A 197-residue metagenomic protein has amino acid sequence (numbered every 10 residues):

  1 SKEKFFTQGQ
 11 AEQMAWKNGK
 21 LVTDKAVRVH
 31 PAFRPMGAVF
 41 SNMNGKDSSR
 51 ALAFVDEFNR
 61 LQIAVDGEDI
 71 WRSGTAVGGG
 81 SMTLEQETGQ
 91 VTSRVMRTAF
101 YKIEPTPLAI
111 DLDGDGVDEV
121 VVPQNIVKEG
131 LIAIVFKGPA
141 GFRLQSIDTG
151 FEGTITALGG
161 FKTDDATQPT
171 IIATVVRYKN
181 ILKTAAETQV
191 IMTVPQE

Functional and structural regions predicted by a protein language model:
S1-E197: Beta-propeller-forming repeat regions
